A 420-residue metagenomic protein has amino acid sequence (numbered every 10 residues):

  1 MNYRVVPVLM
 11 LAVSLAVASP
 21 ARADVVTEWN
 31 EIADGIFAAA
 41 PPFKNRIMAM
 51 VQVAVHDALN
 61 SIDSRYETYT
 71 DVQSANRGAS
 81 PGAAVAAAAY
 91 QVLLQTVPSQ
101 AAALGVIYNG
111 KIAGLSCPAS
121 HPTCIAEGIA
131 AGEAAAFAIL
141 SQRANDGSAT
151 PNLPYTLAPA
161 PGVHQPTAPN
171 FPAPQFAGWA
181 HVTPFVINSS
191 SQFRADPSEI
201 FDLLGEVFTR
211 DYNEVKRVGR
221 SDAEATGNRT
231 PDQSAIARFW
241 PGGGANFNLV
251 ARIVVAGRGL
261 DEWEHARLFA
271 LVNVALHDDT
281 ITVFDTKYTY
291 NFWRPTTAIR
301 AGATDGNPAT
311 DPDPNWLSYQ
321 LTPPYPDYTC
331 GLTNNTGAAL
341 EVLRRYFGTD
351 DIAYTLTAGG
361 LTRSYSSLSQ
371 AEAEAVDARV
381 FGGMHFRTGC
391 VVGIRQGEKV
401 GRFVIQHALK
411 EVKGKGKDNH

Functional and structural regions predicted by a protein language model:
M1-Y3: N-terminal secretory signal peptides that target proteins for export/translocation
P7-A16: Bacterial N-terminal signal peptides
V17-A23: Sec/Tat signal peptide C-region and signal peptidase I cleavage site
D24-H420: Acidic/polar surface patches and capping/hinge elements
